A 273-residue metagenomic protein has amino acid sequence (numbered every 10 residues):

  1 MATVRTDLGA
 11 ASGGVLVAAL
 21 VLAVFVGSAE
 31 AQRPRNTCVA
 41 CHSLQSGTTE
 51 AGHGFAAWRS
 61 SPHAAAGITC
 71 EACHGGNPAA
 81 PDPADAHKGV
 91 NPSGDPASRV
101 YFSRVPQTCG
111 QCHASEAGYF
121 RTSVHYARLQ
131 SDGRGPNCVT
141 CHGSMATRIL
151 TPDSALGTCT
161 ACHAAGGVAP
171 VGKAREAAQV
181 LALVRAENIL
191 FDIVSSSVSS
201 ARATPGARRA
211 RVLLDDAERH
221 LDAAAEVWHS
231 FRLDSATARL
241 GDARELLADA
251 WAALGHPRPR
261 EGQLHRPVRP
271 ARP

Functional and structural regions predicted by a protein language model:
M1-A10: N-terminal secretory signal peptides that target proteins for export/translocation
G9, V15, S28-A31: Intrinsically disordered, low-complexity serine/threonine-rich segments
G13-V24: Bacterial N-terminal signal peptides
S28-P273: Short sequence/structural segments immediately N-terminal
